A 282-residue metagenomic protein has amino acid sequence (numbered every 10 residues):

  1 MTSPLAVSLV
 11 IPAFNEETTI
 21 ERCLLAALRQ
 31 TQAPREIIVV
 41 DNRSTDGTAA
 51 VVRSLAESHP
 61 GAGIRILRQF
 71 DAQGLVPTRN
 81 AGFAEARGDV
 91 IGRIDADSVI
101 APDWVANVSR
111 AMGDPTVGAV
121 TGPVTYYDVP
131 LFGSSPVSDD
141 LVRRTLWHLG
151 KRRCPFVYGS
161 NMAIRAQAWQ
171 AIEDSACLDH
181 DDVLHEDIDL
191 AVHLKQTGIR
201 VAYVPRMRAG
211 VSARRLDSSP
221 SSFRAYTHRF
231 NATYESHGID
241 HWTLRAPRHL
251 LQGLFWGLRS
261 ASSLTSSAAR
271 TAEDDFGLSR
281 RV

Functional and structural regions predicted by a protein language model:
M1-A26: N-proximal low-complexity "stem/linker" segments adjacent to membrane-targeting elements
L25-P34: Short, acidic, metal-binding catalytic loop of nucleotide-sugar glycosyltransferases
A26, D41-A50, D71, S98: A conserved acidic beta->alpha catalytic loop
Q69-A86: Glycine-rich, basic loop-to-helix element that forms the pyrophosphate-binding segment of sugar-nucleotide handling
I91: Short aromatic/hydrophobic "clamp" motif used to bind/position activated sugar donors
D103-G133: Conserved donor NDP-sugar-binding/catalytic core segment of glycosyltransferases
G122-Y126, P136-P155: Short, flexible, basic/aromatic active-site loop/helix in glycosyltransferases
H180-L190: Acidic donor-binding loop at a coil-to-helix junction in glycosyltransferase catalytic cores that engages
